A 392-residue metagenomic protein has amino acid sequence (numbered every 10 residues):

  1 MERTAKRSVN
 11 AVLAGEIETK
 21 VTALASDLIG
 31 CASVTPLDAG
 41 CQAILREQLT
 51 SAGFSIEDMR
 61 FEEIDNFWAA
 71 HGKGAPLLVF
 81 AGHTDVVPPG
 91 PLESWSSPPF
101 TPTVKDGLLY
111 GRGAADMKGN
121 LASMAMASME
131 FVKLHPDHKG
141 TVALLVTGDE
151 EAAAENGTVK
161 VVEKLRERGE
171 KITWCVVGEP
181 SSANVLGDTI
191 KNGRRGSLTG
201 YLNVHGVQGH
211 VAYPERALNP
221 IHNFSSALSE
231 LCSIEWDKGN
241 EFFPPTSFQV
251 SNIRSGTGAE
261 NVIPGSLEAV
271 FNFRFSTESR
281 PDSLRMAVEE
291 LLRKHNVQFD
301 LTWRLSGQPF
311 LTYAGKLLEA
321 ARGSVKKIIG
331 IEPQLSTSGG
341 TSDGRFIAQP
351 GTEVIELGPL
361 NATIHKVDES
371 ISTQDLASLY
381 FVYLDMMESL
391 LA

Functional and structural regions predicted by a protein language model:
M1-V9, E16, E57, P180-V185 (+2 more regions): Metal-dependent amide/peptide-bond hydrolase catalytic core, centered on the "pita-bread" metallohydrolase fold
E2-L92, S266-V270, S283-E290, T373-D375: N-terminal helical capping/dimerization or prosegment-like subdomains of hydrolases acting on amide or phosphate bonds
P76-V79, L108, A143, T173-C175 (+2 more regions): Structural motif
L77-V146, R168, D375-S378: Active-site metal-coordination/substrate-binding segment of hydrolases, especially metallo-dependent peptidases
A81-H83, L145-T147, C175-E179, N203-H205 (+1 more regions): Short beta-strand segments
P102, D149, G209: Acyl-CoA/ACP chain-elongation machinery
M117-G193, L391-A392: Acidic/histidine-rich catalytic neighborhood of metal-dependent amide-processing enzymes
